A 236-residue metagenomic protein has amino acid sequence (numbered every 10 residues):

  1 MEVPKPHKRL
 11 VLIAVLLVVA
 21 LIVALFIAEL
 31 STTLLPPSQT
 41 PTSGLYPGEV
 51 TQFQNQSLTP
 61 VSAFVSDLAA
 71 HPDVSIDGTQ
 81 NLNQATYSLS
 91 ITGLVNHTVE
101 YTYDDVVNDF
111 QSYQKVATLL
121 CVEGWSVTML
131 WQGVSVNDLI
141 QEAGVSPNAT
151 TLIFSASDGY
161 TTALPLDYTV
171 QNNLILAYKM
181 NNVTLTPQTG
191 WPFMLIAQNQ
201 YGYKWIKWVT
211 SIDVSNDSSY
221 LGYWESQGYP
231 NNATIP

Functional and structural regions predicted by a protein language model:
E2-L82, L89, E142-P236: Extended, aromatic/histidine-rich regions of cofactor-dependent oxidoreductases associated with respiratory
L68-D77, Y103-D105, V122, G133: N-terminal post-signal-peptidase region of extra-cytosolic proteins
T79-V127: A glycine-rich, hydrophobic loop/mini-helix early in the fold
Y87, V99-T102, Q132-S135, L139 (+1 more regions): Stable alpha-helical elements in mature extracytoplasmic
G93-V95, D105-V107, E123-W125, G133 (+4 more regions): A mature extracytoplasmic/lumenal domain signature
F110-L164: Mid-length scaffold segments of soluble, non-membrane domains
